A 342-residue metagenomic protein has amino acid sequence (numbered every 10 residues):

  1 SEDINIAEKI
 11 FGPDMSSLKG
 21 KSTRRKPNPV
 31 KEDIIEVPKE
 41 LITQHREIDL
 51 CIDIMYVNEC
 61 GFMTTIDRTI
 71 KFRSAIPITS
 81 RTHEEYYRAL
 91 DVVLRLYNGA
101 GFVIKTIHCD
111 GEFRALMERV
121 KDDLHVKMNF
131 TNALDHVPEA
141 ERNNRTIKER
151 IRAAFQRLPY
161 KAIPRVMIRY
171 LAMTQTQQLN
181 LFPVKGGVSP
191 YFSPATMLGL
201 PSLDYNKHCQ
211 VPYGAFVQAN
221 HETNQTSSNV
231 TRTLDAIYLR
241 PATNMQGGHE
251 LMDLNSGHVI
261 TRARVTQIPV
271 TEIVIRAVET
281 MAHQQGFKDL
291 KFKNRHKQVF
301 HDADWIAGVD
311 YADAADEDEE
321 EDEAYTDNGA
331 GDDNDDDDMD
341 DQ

Functional and structural regions predicted by a protein language model:
S1-E149, T196-Q342: Retroviral integrase
D123-T131, R142-P164, Q178-G186: Active-site proximal helix-loop segment of RNase H-like, two-metal nucleases, encompassing DDE(D)
R157-L171, K297-G308: Extended, charge-rich low-complexity interaction segments
P164-Y213: Active-site-proximal acidic segments at structured loop/helix or strand boundaries that coordinate catalytic metals
